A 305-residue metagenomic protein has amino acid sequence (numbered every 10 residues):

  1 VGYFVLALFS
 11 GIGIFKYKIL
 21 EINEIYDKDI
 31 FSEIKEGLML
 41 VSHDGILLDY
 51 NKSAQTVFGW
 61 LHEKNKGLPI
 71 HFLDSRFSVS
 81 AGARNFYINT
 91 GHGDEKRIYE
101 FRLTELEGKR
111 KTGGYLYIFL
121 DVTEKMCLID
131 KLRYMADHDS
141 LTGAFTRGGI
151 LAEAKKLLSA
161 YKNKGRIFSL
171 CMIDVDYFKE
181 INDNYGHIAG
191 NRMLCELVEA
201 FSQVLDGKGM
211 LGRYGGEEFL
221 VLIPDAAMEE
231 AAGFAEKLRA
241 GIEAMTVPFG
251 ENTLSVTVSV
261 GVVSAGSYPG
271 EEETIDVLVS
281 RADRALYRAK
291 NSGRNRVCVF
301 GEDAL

Functional and structural regions predicted by a protein language model:
V1-I34: Interfacial "cap-and-anchor" motif at the non-cytosolic start of specific transmembrane alpha-helices
K28-I30, M126-F145, S159: Amphipathic HAMP/coiled-coil signal-transducing linker helices that couple sensory inputs to cytosolic output domains
K111-D121: PAS-family sensory domains
I129-D130, M228-A232, G250, A265-L305: Catalytic-core segments of nucleotide cyclases and related cyclic-nucleotide turnover enzymes
R133-A152, I173-H187, C195: Conserved nucleotide-binding and Mg2+-coordinating catalytic segments in signaling enzymes
L151-Y185, F201, G212: Active-site-proximal structural segments of metal-dependent nucleotidyl cyclase/transferase enzymes
A189-M210, E218, K237, I242: Active-site-proximal alpha-helical element of nucleotidyl cyclase-like catalytic domains and analogous helices
M210-R213, L254: A short pre-motif secondary-structure segment
